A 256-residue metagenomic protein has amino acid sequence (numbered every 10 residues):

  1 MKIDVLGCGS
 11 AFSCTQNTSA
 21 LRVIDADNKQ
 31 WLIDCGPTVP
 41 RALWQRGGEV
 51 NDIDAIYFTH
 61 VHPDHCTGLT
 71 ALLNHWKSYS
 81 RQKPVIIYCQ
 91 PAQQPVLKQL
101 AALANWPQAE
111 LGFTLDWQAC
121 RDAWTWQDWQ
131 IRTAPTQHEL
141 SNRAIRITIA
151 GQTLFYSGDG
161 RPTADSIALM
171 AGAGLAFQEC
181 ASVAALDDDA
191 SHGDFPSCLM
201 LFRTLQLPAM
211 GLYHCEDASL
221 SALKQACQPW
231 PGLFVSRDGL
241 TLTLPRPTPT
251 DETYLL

Functional and structural regions predicted by a protein language model:
M1-R46, N142-G158, L175: Conserved beta-strand hairpin/beta-sheet module of binuclear metal-dependent hydrolase folds, prominently
S10, P37, P63, R161-P162 (+2 more regions): Short, glycine/acidic-enriched loop or turn micro-motifs at the edges of active sites
L32-G36, D54-H60, Q90, F155-G158 (+3 more regions): Active-site neighborhood of phospho(di)ester-bond hydrolases with catalytic His/Asp-centered motifs
T38-Y88, G172: Active-site metal-binding motif and surrounding structural segment of the metallo-beta-lactamase
R81-K83, Q94-W117: Active-site neighborhood of divalent metal-dependent phosphoester bond hydrolases
D116-C120, F234-S236: Short acidic-hydrophobic, aromatic-tinged amphipathic segments that line or gate anion-handling sites
A119-G172, Y254-L256: Catalytic core of the metallo-beta-lactamase
P162-P247: Cap/insert and terminal regions of metallo-dependent hydrolase folds
